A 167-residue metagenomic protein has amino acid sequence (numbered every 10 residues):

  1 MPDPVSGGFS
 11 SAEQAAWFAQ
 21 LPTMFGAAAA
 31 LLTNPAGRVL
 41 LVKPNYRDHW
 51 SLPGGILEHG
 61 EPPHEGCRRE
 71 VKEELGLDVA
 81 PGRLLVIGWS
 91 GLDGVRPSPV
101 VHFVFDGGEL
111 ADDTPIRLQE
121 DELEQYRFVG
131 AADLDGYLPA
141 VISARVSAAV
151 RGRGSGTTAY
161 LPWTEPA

Functional and structural regions predicted by a protein language model:
M1-A29: Acidic, metal-coordinating catalytic segment for phosphate/diphosphate chemistry, firing primarily on the Nudix
V5-G7, G26-A28, G37, V101-F103 (+1 more regions): Change "...and in nucleic-acid phosphodiester-cleaving endonucleases..." to "...and in nucleic-acid processing enzymes
A19-P22, V95, L118: Short Gly/Pro-enriched turn/cap motifs at secondary-structure boundaries
L32, V104-G108, R127-G130: Short, well-ordered beta-strand micro-motif
N34-E73: Conserved Nudix-box catalytic region and its N-terminal flanking loop in Nudix hydrolases and closely related
D48-H49, D121-A167: Nudix hydrolase/Nudix homology domain
D78-V86: A short coil-to-beta-strand element that immediately follows conserved catalytic motifs
S90-P115, A148-V150: Active-site-adjacent beta-strand/loop module that shapes the phosphate/pyrophosphate-binding cleft
